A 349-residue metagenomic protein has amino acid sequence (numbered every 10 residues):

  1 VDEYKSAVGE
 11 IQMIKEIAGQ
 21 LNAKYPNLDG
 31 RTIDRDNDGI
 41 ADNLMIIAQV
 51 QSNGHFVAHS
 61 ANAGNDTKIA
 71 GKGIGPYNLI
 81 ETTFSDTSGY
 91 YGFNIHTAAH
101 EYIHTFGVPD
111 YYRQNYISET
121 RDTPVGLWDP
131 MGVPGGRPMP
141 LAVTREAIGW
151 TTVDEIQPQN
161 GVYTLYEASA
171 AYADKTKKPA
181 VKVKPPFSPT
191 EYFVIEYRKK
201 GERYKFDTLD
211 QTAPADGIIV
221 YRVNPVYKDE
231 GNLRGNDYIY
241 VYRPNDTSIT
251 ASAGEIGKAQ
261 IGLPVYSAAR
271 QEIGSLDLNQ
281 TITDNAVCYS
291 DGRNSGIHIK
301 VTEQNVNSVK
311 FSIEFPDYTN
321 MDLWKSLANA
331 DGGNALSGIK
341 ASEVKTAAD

Functional and structural regions predicted by a protein language model:
V1-A98, P109-S118, V223-Y318: Propeptide-to-catalytic entry region of secreted or membrane-anchored zinc metalloproteases
N43-D210: Extracellular hydrolytic enzyme modules, especially secreted metalloproteases of the metzincin/thermolysin-like class
G135, E196-K199, R222-N224, I313-F315: Active-site proximal loops enriched in glycine and acidic residues that flank catalytic Cys/His/Asp and coordinate
E191-K200, S295-E303, K325: Broad, structure-driven detector of short, well-ordered beta-strand segments within folded domains
D210-I218: Short coil-to-beta strand junction motifs in C2/discoidin
Y221-P225, W324-S326: Predominantly extracellular/luminal cell-surface or secreted proteins
T319-G333: Extracellular carbohydrate-recognition regions
G333-A348: Extracellular glycan-recognition surfaces and repeat-rich motifs
